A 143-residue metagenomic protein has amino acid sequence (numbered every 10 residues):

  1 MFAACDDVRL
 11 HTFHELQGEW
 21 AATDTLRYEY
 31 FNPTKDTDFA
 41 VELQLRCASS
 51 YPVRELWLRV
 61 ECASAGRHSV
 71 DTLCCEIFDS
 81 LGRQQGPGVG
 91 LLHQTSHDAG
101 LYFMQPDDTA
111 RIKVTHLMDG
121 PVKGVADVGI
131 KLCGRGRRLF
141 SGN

Functional and structural regions predicted by a protein language model:
C5-R9: Bacterial signal peptide processing site
H14-T34: Post-signal peptide N-terminal segment of mature Sec-exported envelope proteins
K35-L43, L101-G120: Noncatalytic modules at the cell exterior or secretory-pathway interfaces, chiefly beta-strand-rich lectin/adhesion
L43-S50: Short amphipathic, basic-aromatic surface patches that mediate peripheral association with negatively charged
P52-R59, V125: Short coil-to-beta strand junction motifs in C2/discoidin
L73-F103: An anionic, turn-rich surface loop/hairpin at beta-sheet edges that serves as a generic interaction/coordination patch
G120-L132: Edge beta-strands of jelly-roll/beta-sandwich modules across compartments, strongly enriched in secreted/luminal
